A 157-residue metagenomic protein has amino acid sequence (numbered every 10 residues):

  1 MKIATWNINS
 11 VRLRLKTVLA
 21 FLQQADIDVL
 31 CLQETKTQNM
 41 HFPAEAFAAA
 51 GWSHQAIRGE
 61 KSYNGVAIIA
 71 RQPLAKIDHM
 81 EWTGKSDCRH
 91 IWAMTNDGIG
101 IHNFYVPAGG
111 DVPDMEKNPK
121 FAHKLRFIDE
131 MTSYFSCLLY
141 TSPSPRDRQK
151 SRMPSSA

Functional and structural regions predicted by a protein language model:
M1-A50, H54-A56, V66: N-terminal, active-site-proximal structural segment of metallo-dependent hydrolase catalytic domains
N7, L30, I69, I101 (+1 more regions): A residue-level signal for conserved active-site and pocket-lining positions in enzyme catalytic cores
S10-R14, K85, A122-M131: Soluble or luminal CAZymes and related metallo-dependent hydrolases
A20-L22, R89-D97, E130-L139: Short amphipathic alpha-helices and their capping/turn segments at secondary-structure boundaries
T35-Q38, F42-P113: Structured beta-strand-rich core segments of catalytic domains in phosphoester-bond hydrolases
A108-I128: Surface-exposed cleft-lining segments at the edges of enzyme active sites
Y140-Q149: Conserved small/polar residues in nucleotide/adenosyl-binding loops
S151-A157: Hydrophobic alpha-helical segments, chiefly the membrane-spanning helices and signal/signal-anchor peptides
